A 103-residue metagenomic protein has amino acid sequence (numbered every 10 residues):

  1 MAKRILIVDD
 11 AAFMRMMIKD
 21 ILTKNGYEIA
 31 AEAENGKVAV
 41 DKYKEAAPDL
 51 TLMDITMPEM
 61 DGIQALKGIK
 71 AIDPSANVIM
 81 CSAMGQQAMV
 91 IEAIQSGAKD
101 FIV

Functional and structural regions predicted by a protein language model:
V8-D9, A33, T51: Conserved sequence signature across two-component system core domains
A12-A31: Two-component/phosphorelay signaling modules centered on CheY-like receiver
M16, Q64, G85-V103: Alpha4 helix (beta4-alpha4-beta5 surface) of REC/receiver domains from two-component response regulators
N35-V38, D61-Q64: Acidic catalytic/metal-coordinating carboxylates
K44-A46, G68-A76, S96: Conserved phosphotransfer cores of two-component systems
A46-L52: Active-site beta3 strand of CheY-like receiver
M57: Receiver (REC) domain active-site loop signature in two-component systems and cognate sites in sensor histidine kinases
